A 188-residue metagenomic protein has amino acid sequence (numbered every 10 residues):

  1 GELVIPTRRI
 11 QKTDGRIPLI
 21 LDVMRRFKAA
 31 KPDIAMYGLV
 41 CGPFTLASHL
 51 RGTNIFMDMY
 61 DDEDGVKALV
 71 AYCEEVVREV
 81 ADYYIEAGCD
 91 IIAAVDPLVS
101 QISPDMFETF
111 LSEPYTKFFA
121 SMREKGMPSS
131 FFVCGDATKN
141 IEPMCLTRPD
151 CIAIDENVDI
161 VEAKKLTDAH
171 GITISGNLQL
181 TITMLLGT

Functional and structural regions predicted by a protein language model:
G1-R8: Active-site gating loops and adjacent loop-to-helix segments of metal-dependent hydrolytic enzymes
Q11-T188: Active-site loop segments of alpha/beta catalytic cores
